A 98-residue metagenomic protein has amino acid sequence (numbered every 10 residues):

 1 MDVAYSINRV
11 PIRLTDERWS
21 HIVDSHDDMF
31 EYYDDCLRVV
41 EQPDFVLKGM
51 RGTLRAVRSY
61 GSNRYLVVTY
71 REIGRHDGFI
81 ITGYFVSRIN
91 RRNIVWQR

Functional and structural regions predicted by a protein language model:
M1-R98: Ribonuclease/tRNase effector modules and their secretory precursors
